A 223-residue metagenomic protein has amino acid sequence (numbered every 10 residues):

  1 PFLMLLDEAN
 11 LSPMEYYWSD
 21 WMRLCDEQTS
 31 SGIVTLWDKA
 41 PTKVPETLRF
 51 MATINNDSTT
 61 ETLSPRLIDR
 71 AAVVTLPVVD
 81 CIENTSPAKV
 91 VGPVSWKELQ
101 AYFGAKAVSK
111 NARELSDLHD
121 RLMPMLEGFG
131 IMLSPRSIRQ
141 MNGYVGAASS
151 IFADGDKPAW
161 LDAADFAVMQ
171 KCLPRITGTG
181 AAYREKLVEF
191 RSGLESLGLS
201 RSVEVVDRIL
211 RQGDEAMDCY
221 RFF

Functional and structural regions predicted by a protein language model:
P1-F223: C-terminal regulatory/interaction module of P-loop NTP-utilizing enzymes
